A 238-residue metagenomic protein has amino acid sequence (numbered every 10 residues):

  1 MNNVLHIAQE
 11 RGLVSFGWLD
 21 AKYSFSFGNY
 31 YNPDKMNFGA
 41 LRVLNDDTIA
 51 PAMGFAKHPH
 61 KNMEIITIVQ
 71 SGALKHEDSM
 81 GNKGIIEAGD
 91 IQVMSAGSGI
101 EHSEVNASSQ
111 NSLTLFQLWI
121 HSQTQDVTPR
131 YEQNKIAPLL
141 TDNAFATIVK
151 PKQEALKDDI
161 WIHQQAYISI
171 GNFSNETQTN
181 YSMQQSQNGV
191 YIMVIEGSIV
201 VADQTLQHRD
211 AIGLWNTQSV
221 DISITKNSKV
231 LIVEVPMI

Functional and structural regions predicted by a protein language model:
S15-P59, M63-E64, L115, P138-S182: A short glycine-rich, His/Asp/Glu-containing loop-to-beta-strand
G54-A56, A73-H76, Q92-V93, G97-V105 (+2 more regions): Histidine-centered metal-chelating micro-motifs
K61-M80, A88-I91, Y181-A202, H208: Glycine- and acidic-residue-biased ligand/ion/polar-headgroup-sensing regions
E64, G84, D90, I100-H102 (+2 more regions): Generic beta-strand structural signal
D78-S95, L140-T141, A202-I224: Short acidic-glycine-tyrosine-enriched beta hairpin
A96-D126, N216-I238: Ligand-binding loop in jelly-roll beta-barrel domains
S103-V105, D126-N134, L156-W161, N180-M183: A short secondary-structure junction signal
H163-M237: Long terminal accessory segments
